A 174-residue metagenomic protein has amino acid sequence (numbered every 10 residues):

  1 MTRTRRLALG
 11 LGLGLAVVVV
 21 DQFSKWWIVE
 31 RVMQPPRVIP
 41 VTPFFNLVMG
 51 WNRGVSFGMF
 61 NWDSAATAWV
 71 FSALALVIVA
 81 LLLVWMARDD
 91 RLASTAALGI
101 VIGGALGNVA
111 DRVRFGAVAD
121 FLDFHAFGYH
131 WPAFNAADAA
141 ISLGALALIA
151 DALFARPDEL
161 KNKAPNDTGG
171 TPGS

Functional and structural regions predicted by a protein language model:
M1-S174: Alpha-helical transmembrane bundles and membrane-interface segments of multipass inner-membrane proteins
